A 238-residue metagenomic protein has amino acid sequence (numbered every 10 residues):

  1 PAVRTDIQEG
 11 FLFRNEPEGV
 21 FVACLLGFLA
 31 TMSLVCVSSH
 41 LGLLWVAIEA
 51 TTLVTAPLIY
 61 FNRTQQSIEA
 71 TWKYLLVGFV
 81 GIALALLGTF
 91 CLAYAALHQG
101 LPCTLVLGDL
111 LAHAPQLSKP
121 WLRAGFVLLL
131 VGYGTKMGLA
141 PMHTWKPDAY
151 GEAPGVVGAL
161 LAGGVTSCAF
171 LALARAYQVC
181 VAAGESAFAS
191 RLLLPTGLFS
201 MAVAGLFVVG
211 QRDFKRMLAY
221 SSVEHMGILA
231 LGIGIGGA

Functional and structural regions predicted by a protein language model:
P1-S39, V131-T135, A162, T166: Helix-loop-helix module between adjacent transmembrane segments
A2-F13, L84-W145, F170-L192, A238: Juxtamembrane/interfacial segments at transmembrane-helix boundaries in multi-pass membrane proteins
R14-E18, L75, F79, A189-L194: Entry/N-cap segments of selected transmembrane alpha helices and their immediately preceding amphipathic helices
V20-G27, S33-W121, F207-A238: Alpha-helical multi-pass transmembrane bundles of energy-transducing inner-membrane proteins
C24, V77, L128, L193-F199: Physicochemical signature of membrane-embedded alpha-helices that form the seven-helix bundle of GPCRs, emphasizing
M32, G88-F90, L128-Y133, G197 (+1 more regions): Hydrophobic core segments of alpha-helical transmembrane domains in multi-pass membrane transport and ion-translocation
H40-A56, M137-Y177, R191-A238: Functional transmembrane alpha-helices
I68, Y74-G78, G125-G132, A159: Residue-level signature of transmembrane alpha-helical cores of multipass secondary-active transporters and flippases
